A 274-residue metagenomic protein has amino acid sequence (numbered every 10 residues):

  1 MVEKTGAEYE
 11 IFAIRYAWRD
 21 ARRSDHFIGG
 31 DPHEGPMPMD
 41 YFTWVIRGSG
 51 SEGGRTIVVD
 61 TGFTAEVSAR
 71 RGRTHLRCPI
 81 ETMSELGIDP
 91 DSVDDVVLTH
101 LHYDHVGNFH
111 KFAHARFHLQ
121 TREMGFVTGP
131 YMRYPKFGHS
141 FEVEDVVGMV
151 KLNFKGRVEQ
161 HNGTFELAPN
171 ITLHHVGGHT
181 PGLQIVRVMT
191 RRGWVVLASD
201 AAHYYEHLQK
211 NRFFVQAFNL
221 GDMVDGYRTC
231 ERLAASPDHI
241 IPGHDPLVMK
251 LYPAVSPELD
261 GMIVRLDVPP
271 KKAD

Functional and structural regions predicted by a protein language model:
V2-K4, R77-I88, S92, R122-H175 (+2 more regions): Metallo-beta-lactamase
E10, Y16-E85, I185-S199: Conserved beta-strand hairpin/beta-sheet module of binuclear metal-dependent hydrolase folds, prominently
I11, I46, D60, V93 (+7 more regions): Divalent metal-coordination and catalytic microenvironments
Y16-A17, T61-T64, L101, R122-E123 (+3 more regions): Active-site metal-binding loops of divalent metal-dependent hydrolases
I28-P32, R71-R73, R133-K136, N211-A217: Short glycine-enriched, charge-decorated loop/helix-capping segments at active-site entrances that position
R55, H114-A115, S236-D238: A short helix->loop->beta-strand "cap" motif at the edges of active sites that frequently abuts
R73, R77-E81, I185, M189-D274: Cap/insert and terminal regions of metallo-dependent hydrolase folds
R73-L119: Active-site metal-binding motif and surrounding structural segment of the metallo-beta-lactamase
